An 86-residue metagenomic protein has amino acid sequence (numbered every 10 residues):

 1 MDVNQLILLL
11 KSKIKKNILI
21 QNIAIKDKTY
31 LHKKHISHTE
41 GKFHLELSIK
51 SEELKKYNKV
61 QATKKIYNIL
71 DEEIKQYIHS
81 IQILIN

Functional and structural regions predicted by a protein language model:
M1-N86: N-terminal, polar/charged subdomain of small-to-medium soluble alpha/beta proteins
